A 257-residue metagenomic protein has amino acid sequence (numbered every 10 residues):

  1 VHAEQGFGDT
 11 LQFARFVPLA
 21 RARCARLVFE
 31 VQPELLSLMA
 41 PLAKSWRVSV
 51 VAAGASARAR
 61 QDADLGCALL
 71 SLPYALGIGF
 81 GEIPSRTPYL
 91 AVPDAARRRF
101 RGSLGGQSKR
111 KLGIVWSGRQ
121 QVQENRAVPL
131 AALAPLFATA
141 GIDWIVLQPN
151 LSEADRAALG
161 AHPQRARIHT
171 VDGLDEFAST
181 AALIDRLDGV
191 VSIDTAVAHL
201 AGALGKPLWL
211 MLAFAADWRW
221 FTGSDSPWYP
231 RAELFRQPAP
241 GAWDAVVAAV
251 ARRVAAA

Functional and structural regions predicted by a protein language model:
V1-A257: Catalytic machinery of carbohydrate-active enzymes, primarily nucleotide-sugar-dependent glycosyltransferases
